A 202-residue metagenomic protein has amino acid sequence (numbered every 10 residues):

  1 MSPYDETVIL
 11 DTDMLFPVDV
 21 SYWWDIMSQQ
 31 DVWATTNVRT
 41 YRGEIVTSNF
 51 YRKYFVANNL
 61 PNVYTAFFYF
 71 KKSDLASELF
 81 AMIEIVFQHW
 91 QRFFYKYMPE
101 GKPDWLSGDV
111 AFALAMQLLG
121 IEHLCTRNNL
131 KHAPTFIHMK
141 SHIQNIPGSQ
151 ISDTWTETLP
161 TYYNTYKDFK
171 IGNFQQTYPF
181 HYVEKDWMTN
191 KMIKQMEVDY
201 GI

Functional and structural regions predicted by a protein language model:
M1-E44: GT-A fold catalytic core of metal-dependent nucleotide-sugar glycosyltransferases, centered on the diacidic
M14-L15, V38-Y41, S73-L75, N129-A133: Short, solvent-exposed loop/turn segments at secondary-structure junctions
W23, L75-A76: A generic structural signal for short hydrophobic patches within well-formed alpha-helices
Q30, Y64-A66: Short, surface-exposed beta-edge/turn micro-motifs
W33-V56, V198-G201: A short, conserved beta-to-alpha structural element at the edge of catalytic cores that scaffolds binding
N58-Y64, S77-I202: A glycosyltransferase accessory/donor-loop signature
A66-S73: Short glycine- and hydrophobic/aromatic-rich loop-to-beta-strand nucleating segment in the catalytic cores
